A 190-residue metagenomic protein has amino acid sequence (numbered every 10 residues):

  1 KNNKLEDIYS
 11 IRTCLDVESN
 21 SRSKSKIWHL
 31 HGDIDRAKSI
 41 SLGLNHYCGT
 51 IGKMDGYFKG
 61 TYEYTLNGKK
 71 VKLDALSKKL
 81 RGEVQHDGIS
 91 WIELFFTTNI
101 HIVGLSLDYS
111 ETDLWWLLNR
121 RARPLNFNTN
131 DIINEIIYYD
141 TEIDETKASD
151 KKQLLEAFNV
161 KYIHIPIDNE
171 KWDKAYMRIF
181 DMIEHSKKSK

Functional and structural regions predicted by a protein language model:
K1-N3, L15-S23, G82-K190: SIR2/sirtuin-family catalytic core signature
K1-T61, N99: Extended, H/D-rich, highly charged conserved domains that either
Y9, Y47, Y57, Y62-Y64 (+4 more regions): Sequence-level detector for tyrosine residue identity
R12, H31, T50, G60-T61 (+4 more regions): Generic signature of intrinsically disordered, low-complexity segments enriched in small/polar residues
D35, K59, E63, N67 (+2 more regions): Generic surface-pattern signal
C48-F95: Acidic, metal/cofactor-coordinating or nucleic-acid-engaging core segments within structured domains
